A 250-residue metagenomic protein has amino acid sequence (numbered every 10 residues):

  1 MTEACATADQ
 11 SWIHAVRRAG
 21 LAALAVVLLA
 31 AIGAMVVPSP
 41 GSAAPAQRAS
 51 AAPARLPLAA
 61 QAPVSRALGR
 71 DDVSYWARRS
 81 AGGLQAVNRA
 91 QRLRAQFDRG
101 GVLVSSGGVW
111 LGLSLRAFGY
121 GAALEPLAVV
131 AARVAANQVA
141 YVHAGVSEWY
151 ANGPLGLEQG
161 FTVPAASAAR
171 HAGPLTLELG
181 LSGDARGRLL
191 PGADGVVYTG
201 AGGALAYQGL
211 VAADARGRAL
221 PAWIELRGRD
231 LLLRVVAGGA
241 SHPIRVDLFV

Functional and structural regions predicted by a protein language model:
M1-A15: N-terminal secretory signal peptides that target proteins for export/translocation
W12-V250: Residues that cap or anchor secondary-structure elements
